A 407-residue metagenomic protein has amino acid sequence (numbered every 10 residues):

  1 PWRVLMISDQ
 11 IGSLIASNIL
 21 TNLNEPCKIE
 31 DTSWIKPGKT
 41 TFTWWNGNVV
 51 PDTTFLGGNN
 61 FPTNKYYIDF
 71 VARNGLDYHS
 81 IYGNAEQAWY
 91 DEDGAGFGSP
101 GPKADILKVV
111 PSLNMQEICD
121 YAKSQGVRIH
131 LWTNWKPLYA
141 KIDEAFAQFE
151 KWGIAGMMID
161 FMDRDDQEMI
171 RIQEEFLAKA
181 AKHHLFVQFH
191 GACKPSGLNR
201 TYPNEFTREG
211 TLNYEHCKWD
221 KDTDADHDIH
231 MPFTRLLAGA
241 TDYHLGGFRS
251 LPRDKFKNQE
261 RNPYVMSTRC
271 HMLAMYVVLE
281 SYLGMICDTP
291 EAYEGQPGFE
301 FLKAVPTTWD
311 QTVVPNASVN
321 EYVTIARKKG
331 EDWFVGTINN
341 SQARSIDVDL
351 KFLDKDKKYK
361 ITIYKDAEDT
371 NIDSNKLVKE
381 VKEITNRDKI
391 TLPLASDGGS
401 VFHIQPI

Functional and structural regions predicted by a protein language model:
P1-S124, G398-G399: Conserved structural scaffold segments of CAZyme catalytic domains across common CAZy folds
V71, D160, V187, V278 (+1 more regions): Conserved, mostly hydrophobic/aromatic
G83-T268: Aromatic- and carboxylate-enriched substrate-binding clefts and catalytic-loop regions of carbohydrate-active enzymes
D160, I363-R387: Solvent-exposed beta-strand/loop surfaces of large extracellular or lumenal domains
D288-F334, I338, D369-N375: Glycan-recognition and catalytic regions of carbohydrate-active enzymes
V319-K357, S400-V401: Carbohydrate-binding surface patches
L353-A367: Solvent-exposed beta-hairpin/edge-strand motifs
V381-I407: C-terminal beta-strand-rich structural cap/linker in extracellular carbohydrate-active enzymes
